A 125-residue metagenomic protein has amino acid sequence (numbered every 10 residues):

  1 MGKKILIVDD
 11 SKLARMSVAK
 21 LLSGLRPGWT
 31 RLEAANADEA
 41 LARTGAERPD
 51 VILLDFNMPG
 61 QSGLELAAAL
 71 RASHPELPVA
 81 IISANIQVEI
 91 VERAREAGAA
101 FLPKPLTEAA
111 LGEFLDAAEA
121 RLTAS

Functional and structural regions predicted by a protein language model:
D9, D55: Active-site residues of response regulator receiver
K12-L32: Two-component/phosphorelay signaling modules centered on CheY-like receiver
R26, G45-E47, A69-L77, A97: Conserved phosphotransfer cores of two-component systems
N36-E39, S62-E65: Acidic catalytic/metal-coordinating carboxylates
E47-L53: Active-site beta3 strand of CheY-like receiver
P59: The feature encodes the CheY-like receiver
E65, I86-L102, E113: Alpha4 helix (beta4-alpha4-beta5 surface) of REC/receiver domains from two-component response regulators
